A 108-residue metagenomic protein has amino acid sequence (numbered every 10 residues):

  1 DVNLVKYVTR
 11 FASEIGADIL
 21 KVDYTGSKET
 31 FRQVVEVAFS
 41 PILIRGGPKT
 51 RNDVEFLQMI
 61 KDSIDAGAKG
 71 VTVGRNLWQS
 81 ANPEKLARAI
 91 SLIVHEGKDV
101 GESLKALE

Functional and structural regions predicted by a protein language model:
D1-I44, T50-G70, I90-A106: Alpha/beta enzyme core
G47-P48, N76: Short strand-loop junctions, especially beta-strand C-caps/beta-turns that link beta-sheets to coils or alpha-helices
R51-D53, Q79-N82: Short active-site-adjacent structural elements
K69-W78: Short acidic/histidine-rich active-site segments
N82, L86-I90: Short, hydrophobic-biased amphipathic alpha-helical segments
